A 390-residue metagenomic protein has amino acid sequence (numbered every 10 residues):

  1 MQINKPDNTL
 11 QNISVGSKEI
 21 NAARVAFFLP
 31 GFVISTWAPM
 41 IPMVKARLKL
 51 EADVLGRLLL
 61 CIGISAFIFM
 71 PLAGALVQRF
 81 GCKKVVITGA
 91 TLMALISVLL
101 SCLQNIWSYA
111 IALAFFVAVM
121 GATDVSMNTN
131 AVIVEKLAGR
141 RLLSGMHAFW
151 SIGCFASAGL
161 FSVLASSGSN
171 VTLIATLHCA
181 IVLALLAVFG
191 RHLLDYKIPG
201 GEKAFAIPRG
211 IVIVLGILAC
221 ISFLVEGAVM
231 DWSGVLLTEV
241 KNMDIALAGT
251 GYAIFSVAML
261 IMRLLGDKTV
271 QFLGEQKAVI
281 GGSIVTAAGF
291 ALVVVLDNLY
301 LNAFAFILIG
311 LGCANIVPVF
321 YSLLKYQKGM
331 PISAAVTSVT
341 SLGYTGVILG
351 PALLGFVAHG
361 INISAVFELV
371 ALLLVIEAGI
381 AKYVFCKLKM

Functional and structural regions predicted by a protein language model:
P39-D53, D231-L247: Short amphipathic helix-loop junctions that connect adjacent transmembrane helices in Major Facilitator Superfamily/SLC
K49, G81, C102-W107, N242 (+1 more regions): Helix-breaking motifs and short loop linkers at transmembrane-helix boundaries and internal kinks in secondary membrane
F69-G81, A165, M262-G274, A358-H359: Helix-to-loop junctions at the C-terminal end of transmembrane segments in multipass secondary transporters
K83-V86, V279: Primarily marks hydrophobic transmembrane alpha-helices of the MFS/SLC 12-helix fold
T91-Q104, V285-D297: C-terminal ends and interior cores of transmembrane alpha-helices in multi-pass membrane transporters/permeases
G121-K136, N315-K328: Intracellular juxtamembrane helix-capping segments at the cytosolic ends of symmetry-related transmembrane helices
T172-G190, F367-Y383: Symmetry-related core transmembrane helices of the 12-TM Major Facilitator Superfamily/SLC fold
Q276-F320: C-terminal transmembrane helical hairpin of 12-TM major facilitator-type secondary transporters
